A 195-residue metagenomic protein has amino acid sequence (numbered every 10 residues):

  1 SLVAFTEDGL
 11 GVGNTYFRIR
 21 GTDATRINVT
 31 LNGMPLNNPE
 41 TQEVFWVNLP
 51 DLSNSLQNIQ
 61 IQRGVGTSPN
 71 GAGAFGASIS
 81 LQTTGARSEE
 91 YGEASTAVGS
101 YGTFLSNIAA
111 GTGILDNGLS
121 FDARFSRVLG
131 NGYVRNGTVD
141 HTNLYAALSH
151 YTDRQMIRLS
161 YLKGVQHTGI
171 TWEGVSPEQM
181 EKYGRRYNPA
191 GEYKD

Functional and structural regions predicted by a protein language model:
S1-P35, D51, Q57: Extracytoplasmic beta-strand/coil segments of soluble accessory domains associated with Gram-negative outer-membrane
T6, G66-N70, T96-V98, Y133-R135 (+1 more regions): Outer-membrane beta-barrel domain signature
T15-R18, W46-P50, I61, G73-S95 (+1 more regions): N-terminal periplasmic accessory domains that precede and gate Gram-negative outer-membrane beta-barrel machines
D23, G33-P35, G85, R127 (+1 more regions): A mature extracytoplasmic/lumenal domain signature
R26, L36-N38, V65-P69, G132: Short beta-strands and strand-coil junctions in structured, solvent-facing domains, enriched
P35-R63, Q82, Q179: Short acidic/polar hinge/loop motifs at secondary-structure boundaries that mediate gating or recognition
Q57, T83-Y91, S120-L129, G184-D195: Flexible, solvent-exposed coil segments and beta strand-coil junctions, predominantly the extracellular/periplasmic
V98-L129, V134-E173, P177-Y183: Transmembrane beta-barrel wall of Gram-negative outer-membrane proteins
